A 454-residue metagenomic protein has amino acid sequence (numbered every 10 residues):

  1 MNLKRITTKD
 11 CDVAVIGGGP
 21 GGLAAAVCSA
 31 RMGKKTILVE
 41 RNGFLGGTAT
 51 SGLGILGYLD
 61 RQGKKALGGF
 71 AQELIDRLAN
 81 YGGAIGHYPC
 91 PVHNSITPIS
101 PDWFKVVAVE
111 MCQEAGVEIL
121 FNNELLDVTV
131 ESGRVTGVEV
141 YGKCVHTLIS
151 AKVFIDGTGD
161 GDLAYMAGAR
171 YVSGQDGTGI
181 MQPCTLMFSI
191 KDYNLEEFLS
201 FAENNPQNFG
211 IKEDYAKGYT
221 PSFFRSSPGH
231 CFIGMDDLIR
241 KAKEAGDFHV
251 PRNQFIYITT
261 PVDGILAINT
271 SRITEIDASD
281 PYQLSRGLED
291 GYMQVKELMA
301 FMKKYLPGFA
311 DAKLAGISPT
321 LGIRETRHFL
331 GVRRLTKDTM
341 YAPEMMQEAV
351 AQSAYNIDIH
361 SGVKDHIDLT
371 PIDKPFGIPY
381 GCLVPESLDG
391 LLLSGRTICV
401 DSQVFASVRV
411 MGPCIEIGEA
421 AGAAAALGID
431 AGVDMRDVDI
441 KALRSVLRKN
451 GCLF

Functional and structural regions predicted by a protein language model:
K4, T48, Y141-G142, H146-V153 (+1 more regions): Flavin (FAD/FMN)-binding glycine-rich loop and adjacent Rossmann-like elements that form
T7-G19: Beta1/beta-strand and adjacent pyrophosphate-binding region of the FAD-binding site in flavoprotein oxidoreductases
C11, G33, A151-K152: Short, well-ordered alpha-helix to beta-strand connector turns
A14-I16, A25, A30, G133: Membrane-embedded transmembrane-helix bundle of lipid-linked glycan/lipid transferases
G22: N-terminal Rossmann-fold NAD(P) dinucleotide-binding loop
C28, K34-K35, E40-E131, M181-P183: Conserved N-terminal/central alpha/beta ligand/cofactor-binding core
S132-V138: Short, hydrophobic/aromatic-rich segments at coil-to-beta transitions
